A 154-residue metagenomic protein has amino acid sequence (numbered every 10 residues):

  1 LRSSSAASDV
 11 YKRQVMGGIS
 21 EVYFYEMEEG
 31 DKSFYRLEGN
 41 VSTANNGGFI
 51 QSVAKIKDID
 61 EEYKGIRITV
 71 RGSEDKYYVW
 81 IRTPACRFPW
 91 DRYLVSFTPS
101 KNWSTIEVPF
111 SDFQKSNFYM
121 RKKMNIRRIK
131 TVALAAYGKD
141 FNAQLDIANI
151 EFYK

Functional and structural regions predicted by a protein language model:
L1-A7, Y11: Single conserved hydrophobic/aromatic residue that forms the stacking wall/gate of nucleotide- or nucleobase-binding
S3, I59, N125-R128, A143: Extracytoplasmic/secreted proteins and extracellular or luminal domains
D9-V15, T43-N45: Secretory/extracellular carbohydrate-interaction modules and structurally similar beta-sandwich "look-alikes"
V15-G18, G30-K32, E61-Y63, G72: Short, surface-exposed loop/turn motifs at beta-strand boundaries within globular domains
M16, S20, P99-N102: Cysteine-centered metal-binding/redox modules
Y25-G48: Short carbohydrate-recognition loop motifs
T43-Y119, Y137, F141-D146, F152: Extracellular ligand-binding interfaces
N125-K139: Internal, hydrophobic beta-strand segments that form the core of beta-sheet-rich folds
